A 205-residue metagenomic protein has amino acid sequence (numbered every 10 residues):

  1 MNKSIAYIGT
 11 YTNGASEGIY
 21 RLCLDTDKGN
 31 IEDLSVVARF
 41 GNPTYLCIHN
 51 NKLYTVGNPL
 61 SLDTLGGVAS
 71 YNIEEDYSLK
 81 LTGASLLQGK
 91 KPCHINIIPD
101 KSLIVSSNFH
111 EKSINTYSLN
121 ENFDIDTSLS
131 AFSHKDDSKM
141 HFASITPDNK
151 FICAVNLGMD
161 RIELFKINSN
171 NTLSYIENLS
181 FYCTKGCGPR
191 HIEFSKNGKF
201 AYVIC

Functional and structural regions predicted by a protein language model:
M1-N2, I48-N51, I97-K101, P147-D148 (+1 more regions): Residue-level detector of Asp-centered blade-edge/turn motifs that repeat once per structural unit in beta-propeller
T12-A15, P59-D63, H110-S113, M159-D160: Short glycine/acidic-enriched loop and turn motifs that connect beta-strands
A15, G41-T44, K91, K139 (+2 more regions): Beta-rich catalytic cores
L22-G29, Y71-Y77, Y117-I125, K166-L173: Short loop/turn segments immediately following beta-strands, especially the blade-tip and inter-blade linker loops
E32-A38, K80-L86, S128-H134, I176-C183: A short beta-strand motif characteristic of beta-propeller blades
L79-T146: Asp-box/WD-like beta-propeller blade repeats and closely related beta-sheet repeat scaffolds
F151-C205: Loop-centered beta-sheet repeat module
